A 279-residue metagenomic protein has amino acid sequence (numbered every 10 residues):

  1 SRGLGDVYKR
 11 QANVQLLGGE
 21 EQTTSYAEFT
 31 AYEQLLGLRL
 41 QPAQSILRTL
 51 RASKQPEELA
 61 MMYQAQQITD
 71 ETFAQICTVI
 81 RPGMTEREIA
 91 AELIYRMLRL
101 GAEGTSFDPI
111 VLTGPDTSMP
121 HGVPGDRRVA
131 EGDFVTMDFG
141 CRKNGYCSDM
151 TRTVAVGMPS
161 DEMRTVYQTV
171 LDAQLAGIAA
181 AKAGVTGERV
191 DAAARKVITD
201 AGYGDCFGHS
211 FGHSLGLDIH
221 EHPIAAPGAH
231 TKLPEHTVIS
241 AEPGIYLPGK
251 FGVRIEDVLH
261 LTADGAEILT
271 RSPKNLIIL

Functional and structural regions predicted by a protein language model:
R2, D6-L279: Active-site neighborhoods and metal-handling regions in enzymes and metal-associated proteins
